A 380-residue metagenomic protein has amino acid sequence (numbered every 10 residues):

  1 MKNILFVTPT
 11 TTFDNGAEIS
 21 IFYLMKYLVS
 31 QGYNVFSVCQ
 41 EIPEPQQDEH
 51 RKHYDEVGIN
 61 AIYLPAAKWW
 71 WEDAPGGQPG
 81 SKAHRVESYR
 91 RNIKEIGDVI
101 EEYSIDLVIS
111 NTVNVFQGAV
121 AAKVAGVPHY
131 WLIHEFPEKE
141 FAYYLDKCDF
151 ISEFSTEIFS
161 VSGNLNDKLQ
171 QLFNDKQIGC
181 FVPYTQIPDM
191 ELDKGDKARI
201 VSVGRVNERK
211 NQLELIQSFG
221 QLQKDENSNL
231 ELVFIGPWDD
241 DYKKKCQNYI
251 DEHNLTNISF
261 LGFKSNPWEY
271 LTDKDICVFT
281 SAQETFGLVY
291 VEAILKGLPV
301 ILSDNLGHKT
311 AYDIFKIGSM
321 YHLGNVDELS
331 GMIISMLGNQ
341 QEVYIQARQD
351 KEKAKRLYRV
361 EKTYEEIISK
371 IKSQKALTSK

Functional and structural regions predicted by a protein language model:
N15-Y23, A198, N207-Q221, K244: A conserved mid-protein helix/loop that constitutes part of the nucleotide-sugar donor-binding site
V38-Q46, V203, E231-K244: Glycosyltransferase donor-sugar binding loop
E153-D189: Donor nucleotide-sugar binding/catalytic pocket of nucleotide-sugar-dependent glycosyltransferases
M190, Q341-K375: A charged, aromatic-enriched C-terminal amphipathic alpha-helix characteristic of glycosyltransferases across folds
K244-G262: Nucleotide-activated donor-binding/catalytic signature segment of Leloir-type glycosyltransferases, i.e., the conserved
F263, A282: Aromatic "clamp/platform" in nucleotide-sugar-dependent glycosyltransferases that forms part of the donor/acceptor
P299-S303: Short hydrophobic beta-strand element within catalytic cores of glycosyltransferases and related nucleotide-activated
I314-D327, S335-Q340: Conserved acidic donor-binding segment of nucleotide-sugar-dependent glycosyltransferases
